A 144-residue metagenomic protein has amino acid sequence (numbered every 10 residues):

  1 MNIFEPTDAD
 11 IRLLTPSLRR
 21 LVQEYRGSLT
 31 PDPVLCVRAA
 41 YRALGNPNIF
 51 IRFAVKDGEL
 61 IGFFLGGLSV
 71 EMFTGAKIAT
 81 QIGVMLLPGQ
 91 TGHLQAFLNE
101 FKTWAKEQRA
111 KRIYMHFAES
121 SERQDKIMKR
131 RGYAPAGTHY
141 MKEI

Functional and structural regions predicted by a protein language model:
M1-P16: A short beta-loop-alpha structural element at the N-terminal edge of CoA-dependent acyl/N-acetyltransferase catalytic
L13-R20, A39, A96, E100 (+1 more regions): Alpha-helical elements of Rossmann-like donor-binding domains used by nucleotide-donor carbohydrate transfer enzymes
V22-A40: Conserved GNAT-fold acetyl-CoA-binding loop/helix
Y41-F53: A short helix-loop-beta-strand connector motif used in the catalytic cores of GNAT acetyltransferases and, in some
F53, E59-S69: Conserved beta-strand in the GNAT
V70-Q81, A136: A conserved beta-turn-beta hairpin within the catalytic core of GNAT-like acetyltransferases that forms part
A79-K126: Acyl-donor binding region in acyl/amide transferases
H116-A118, A134-I144: Conserved catalytic-core motifs of GNAT/GCN5-like acyltransferases
